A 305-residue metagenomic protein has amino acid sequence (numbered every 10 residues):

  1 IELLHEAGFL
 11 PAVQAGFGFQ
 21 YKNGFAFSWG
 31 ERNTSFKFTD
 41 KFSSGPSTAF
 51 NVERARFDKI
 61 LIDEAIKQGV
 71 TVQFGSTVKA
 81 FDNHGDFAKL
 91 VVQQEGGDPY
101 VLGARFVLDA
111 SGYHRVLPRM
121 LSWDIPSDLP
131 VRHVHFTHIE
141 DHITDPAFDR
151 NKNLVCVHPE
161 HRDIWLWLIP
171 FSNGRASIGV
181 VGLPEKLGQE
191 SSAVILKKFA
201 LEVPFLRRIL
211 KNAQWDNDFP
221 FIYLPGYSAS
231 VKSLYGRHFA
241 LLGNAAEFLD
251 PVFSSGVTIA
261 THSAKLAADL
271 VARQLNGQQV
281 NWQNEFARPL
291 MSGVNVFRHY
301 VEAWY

Functional and structural regions predicted by a protein language model:
I1-G30: N-terminal FAD cofactor-binding segment of flavoenzymes
A15-F17, P126-L129, V155-P159, I222 (+1 more regions): Short Gly/Pro-enriched turn/cap motifs at secondary-structure boundaries
G18, K186-N276, V280-N284: FAD/FMN-dependent oxidoreductases across multiple families
Y21-N23, W29-G30, D82-K89, Y235-R237: A short, glycine/Asx- and small/polar-enriched loop/turn that sits immediately N-terminal to a beta-strand
W29, F50, R54, F106 (+6 more regions): Tryptophan-centric aromatic hotspots in well-structured domains and transmembrane helices
F42-E64, K186-S191: Short beta-strand to alpha-helix junction loop
E64-R208: Predominantly flavin-linked oxidoreductase catalytic cores and closely associated redox partners
D269-Y305: Active-site-proximal substrate-binding core of FAD-dependent oxidoreductases
